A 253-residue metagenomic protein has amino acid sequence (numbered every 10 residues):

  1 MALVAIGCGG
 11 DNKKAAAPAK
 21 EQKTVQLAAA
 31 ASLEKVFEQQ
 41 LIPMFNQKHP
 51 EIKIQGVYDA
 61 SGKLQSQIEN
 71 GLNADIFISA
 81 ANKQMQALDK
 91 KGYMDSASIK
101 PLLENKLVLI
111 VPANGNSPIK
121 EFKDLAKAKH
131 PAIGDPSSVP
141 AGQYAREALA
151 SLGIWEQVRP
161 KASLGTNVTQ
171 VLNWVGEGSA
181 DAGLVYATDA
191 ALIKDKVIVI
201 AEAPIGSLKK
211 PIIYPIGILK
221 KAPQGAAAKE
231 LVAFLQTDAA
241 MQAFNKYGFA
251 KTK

Functional and structural regions predicted by a protein language model:
C8-K48, G62, S66-N70, A81-N82 (+3 more regions): Exported/periplasmic ABC-transporter solute-binding proteins
H49-I54: A generic structural motif
L72-N73, S96: Short glycine-enriched, charge-decorated loop/helix-capping segments at active-site entrances that position
D75-S79: Periplasmic-binding protein-like
S98-L107: Short, glycine-/small- and polar/acidic-enriched structural segments that line small-molecule recognition paths
